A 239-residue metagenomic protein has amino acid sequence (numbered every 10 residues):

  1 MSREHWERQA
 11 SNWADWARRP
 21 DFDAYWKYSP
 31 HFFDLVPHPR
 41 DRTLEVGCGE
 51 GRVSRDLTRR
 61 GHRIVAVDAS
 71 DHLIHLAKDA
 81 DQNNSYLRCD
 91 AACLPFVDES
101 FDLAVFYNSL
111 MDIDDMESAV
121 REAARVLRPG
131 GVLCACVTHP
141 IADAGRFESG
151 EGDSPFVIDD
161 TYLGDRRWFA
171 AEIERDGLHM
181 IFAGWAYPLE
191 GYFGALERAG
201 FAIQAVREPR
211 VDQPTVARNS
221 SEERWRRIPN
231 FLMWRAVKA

Functional and structural regions predicted by a protein language model:
M1-P39, R52-D56, L73-L76, A80: Conserved class I S-adenosyl-L-methionine
L44-V46, E50-C93: Class I SAM-dependent methyltransferase SAM/SAH-binding core
A92-L103: A short acidic, Gly/Pro-enriched loop at the edge of an enzyme's catalytic core that lines a small-molecule cofactor
L103-M116: A short SAM/SAH-binding and catalytic strip from SAM-dependent methyltransferases
E117-V132: A short glycine-rich, Lys/Arg-flanked "PGG" loop and its adjoining helix->strand segment in the class I
V132-A171: Conserved class I S-adenosyl-L-methionine
I141-G145, D176-E190: Acceptor-substrate binding/catalytic loop of class I
A183-V206: Short alpha-helix
